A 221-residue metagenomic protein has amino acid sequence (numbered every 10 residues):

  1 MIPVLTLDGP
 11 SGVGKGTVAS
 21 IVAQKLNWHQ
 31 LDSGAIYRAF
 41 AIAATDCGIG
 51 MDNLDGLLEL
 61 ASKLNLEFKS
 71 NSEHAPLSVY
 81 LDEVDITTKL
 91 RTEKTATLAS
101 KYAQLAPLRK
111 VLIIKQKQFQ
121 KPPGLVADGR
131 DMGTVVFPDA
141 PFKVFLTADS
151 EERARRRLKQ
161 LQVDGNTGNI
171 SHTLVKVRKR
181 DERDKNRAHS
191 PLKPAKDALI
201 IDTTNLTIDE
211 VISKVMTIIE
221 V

Functional and structural regions predicted by a protein language model:
L5-L7: Hydrophobic anchor at the beta1->P-loop junction of P-loop NTPases
P10: P-loop (Walker A) phosphate-binding loop of NTP-binding proteins
V13: ATP-binding Walker
G16: Walker A/P-loop
K25-R91: N-terminal phosphate/diphosphate-binding loop that engages ATP/GTP or pyrophosphate donors across diverse enzyme folds
N71, Q116-P122, R130-D139, D164-K214: Small-molecule kinase domains that catalyze NTP-dependent phosphoryl transfer to phosphate-bearing small molecules
T87-D164: ATP-dependent NMP and nucleoside kinases share a basic, alpha-helical "lid"
